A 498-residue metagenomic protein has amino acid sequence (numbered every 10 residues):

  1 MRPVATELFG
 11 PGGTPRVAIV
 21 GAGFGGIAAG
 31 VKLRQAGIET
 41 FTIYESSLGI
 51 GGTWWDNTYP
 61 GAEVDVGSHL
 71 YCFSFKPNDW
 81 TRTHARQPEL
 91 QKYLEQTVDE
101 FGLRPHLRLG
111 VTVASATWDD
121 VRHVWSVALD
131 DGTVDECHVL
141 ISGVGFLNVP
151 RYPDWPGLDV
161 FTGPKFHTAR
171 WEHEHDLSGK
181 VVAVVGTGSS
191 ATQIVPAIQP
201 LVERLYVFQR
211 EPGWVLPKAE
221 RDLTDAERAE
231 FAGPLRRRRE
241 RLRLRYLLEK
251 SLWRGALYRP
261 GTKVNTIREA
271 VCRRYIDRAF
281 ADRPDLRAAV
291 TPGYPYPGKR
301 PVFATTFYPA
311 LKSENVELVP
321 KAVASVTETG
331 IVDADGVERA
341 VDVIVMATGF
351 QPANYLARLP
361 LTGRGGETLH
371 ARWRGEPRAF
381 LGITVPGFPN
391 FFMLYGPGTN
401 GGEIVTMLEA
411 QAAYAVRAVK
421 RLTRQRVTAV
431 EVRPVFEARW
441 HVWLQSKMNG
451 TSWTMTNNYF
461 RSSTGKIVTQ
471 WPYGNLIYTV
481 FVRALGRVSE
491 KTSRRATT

Functional and structural regions predicted by a protein language model:
E7-T14, A18, F24, A28-G49 (+5 more regions): Rossmann-like dinucleotide-binding core of oxidoreductases
N57-R82, A226-R238: N-terminal glycine-rich dinucleotide-binding loop that anchors FAD/FMN and/or NAD(P) in oxidoreductases
N78-Q96, P260-T266, Y294-T306: Short beta-strand to alpha-helix junction loop
R82-L147: Feature captures the FAD/FMN-dependent oxidoreductase FAD-binding
L90-L107, R300-V323: Helical element adjacent to the flavin cofactor pocket in flavoenzyme catalytic cores
L109-H123, V319-A334: A conserved short coil-to-beta-strand element within the FAD-binding core of flavoproteins
V343, A347-L422: Glycine/threonine-rich phosphate-binding loop and adjacent beta-strand/alpha-helix elements that clamp
E409, A413-T498: C-terminal active-site-capping segments
